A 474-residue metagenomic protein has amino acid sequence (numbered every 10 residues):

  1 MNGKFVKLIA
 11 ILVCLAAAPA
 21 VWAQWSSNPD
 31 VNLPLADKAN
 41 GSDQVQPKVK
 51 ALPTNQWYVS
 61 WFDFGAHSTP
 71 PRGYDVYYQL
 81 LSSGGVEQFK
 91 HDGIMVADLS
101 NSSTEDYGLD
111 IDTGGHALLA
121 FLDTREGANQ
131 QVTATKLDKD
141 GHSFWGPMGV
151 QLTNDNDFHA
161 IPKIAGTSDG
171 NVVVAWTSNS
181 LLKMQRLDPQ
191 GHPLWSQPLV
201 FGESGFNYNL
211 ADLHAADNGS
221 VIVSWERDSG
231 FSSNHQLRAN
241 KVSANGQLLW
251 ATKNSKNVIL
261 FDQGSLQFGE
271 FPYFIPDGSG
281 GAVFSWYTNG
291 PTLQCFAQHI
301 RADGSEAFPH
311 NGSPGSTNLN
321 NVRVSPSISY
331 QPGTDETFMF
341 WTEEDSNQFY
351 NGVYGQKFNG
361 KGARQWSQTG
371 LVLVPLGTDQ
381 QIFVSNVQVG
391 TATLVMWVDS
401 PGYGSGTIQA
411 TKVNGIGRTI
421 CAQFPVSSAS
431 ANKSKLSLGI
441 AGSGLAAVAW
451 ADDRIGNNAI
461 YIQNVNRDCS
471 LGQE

Functional and structural regions predicted by a protein language model:
M1-A10: Bacterial N-terminal signal peptides that target proteins for export
A23-E474: Extracellular, repeat-based ectodomains that mediate carbohydrate processing or recognition
